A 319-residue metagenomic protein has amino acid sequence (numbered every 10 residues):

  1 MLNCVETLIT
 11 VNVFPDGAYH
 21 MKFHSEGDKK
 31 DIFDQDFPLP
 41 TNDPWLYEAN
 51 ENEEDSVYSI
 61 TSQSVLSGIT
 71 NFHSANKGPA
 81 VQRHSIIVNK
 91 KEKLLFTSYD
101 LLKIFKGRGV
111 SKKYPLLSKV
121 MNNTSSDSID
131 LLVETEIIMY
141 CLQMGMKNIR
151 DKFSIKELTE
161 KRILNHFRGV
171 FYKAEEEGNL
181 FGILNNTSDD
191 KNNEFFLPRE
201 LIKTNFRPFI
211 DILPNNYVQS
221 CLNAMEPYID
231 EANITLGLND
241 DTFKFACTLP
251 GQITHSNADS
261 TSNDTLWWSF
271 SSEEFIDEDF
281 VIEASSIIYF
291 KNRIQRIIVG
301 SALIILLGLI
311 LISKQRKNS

Functional and structural regions predicted by a protein language model:
L2-T10, L311-R316: Membrane-interface motif at the C-terminal end of an N-terminal transmembrane signal
C4-S62: Start-of-domain marker
N12, A49-E51, S85-I87, T254-T261: Short, exposed beta-strand/loop patches in secreted or surface proteins that constitute
V13-Y19, S25-K29, S64-G68, L249-G251 (+1 more regions): Beta-strand elements of well-folded, non-transmembrane domains
F37-D43, N76-V81, D259-D264, I298-L303: Short intrinsically disordered coil segments
Y47-S128: Long, charged all-alpha helical bundle/coiled-coil segments in cytosolic proteins
K106-R296: Intrinsically disordered, low-complexity linkers and stems that provide flexible hinges in membrane-associated
S286-S319: C-terminal single-pass membrane-anchor helix
